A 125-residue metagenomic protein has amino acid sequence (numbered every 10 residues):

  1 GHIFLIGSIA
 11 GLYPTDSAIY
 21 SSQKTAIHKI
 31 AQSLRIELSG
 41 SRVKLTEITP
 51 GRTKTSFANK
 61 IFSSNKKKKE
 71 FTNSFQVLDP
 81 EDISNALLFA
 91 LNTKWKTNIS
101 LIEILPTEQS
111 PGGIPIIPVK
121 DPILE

Functional and structural regions predicted by a protein language model:
S8: Residue(s) in the substrate-gating loop at a strand-loop-helix junction that position the organic substrate next
Y13-S17, L38-S39: Flexible, glycine/small-residue catalytic loop immediately N-terminal to the helix bearing the conserved Tyr-Lys
D16-S17, R52-F62: Short beta-loop-alpha junction of Rossmann-like oxidoreductase domains
Q23-K24: Active-site helix of classical SDR
S33-V43: Active-site-adjacent segment of SDR/Rossmann-fold oxidoreductases
K44-K54: Conserved SDR Rossmann-fold cofactor-binding beta-strand/turn motif
E47-I48, K66-G113: C-terminal helical subdomain
